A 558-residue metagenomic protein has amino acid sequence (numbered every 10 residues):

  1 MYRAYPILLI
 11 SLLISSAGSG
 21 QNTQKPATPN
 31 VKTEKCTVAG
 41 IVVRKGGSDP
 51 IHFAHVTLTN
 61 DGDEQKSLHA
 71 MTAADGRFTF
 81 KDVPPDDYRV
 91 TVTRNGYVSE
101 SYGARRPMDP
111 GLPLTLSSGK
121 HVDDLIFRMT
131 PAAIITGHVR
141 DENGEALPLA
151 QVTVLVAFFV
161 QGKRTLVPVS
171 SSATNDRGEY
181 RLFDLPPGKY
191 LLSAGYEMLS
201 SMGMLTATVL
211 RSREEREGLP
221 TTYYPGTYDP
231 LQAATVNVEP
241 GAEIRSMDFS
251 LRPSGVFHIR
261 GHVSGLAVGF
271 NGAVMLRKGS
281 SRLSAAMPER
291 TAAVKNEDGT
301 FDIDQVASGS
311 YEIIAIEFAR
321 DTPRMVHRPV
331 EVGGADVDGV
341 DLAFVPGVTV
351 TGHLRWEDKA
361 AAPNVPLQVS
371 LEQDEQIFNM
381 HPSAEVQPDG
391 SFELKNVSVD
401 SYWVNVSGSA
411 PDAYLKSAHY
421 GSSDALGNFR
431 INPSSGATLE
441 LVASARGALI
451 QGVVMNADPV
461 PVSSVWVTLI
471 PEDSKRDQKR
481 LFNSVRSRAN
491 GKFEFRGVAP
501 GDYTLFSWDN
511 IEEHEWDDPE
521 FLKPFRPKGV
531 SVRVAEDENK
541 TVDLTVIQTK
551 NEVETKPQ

Functional and structural regions predicted by a protein language model:
Y2-Y5, L12-Q558: Long luminal/extracellular ectodomains of secretory-pathway precursor proteins
